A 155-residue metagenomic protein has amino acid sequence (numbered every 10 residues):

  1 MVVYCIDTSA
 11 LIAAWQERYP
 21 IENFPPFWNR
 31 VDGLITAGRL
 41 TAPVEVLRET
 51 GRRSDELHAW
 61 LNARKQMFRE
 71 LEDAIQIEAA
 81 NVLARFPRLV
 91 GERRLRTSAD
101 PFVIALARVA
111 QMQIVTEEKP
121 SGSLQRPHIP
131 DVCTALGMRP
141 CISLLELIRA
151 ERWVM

Functional and structural regions predicted by a protein language model:
M1-A42, E49-N62: Short, well-structured N-terminal submotif of metal-dependent ribonuclease cores
I12, Q111-E118: Short beta-strands and strand-loop turn motifs
F24, P120-M155: Acidic, PIN/NYN-like endoribonuclease modules and their adjacent C-terminal/linker elements
L34, V44-T97: PIN-domain endoribonuclease scaffold, especially VapC-family toxins
R48-E49, R96-A99, K119-Q125: Acidic, metal-coordinating catalytic cores used for nucleic-acid/nucleotide bond scission and strand-transfer chemistry
L95-I114, H128-V132: Acidic, metal-associated active-site segment
